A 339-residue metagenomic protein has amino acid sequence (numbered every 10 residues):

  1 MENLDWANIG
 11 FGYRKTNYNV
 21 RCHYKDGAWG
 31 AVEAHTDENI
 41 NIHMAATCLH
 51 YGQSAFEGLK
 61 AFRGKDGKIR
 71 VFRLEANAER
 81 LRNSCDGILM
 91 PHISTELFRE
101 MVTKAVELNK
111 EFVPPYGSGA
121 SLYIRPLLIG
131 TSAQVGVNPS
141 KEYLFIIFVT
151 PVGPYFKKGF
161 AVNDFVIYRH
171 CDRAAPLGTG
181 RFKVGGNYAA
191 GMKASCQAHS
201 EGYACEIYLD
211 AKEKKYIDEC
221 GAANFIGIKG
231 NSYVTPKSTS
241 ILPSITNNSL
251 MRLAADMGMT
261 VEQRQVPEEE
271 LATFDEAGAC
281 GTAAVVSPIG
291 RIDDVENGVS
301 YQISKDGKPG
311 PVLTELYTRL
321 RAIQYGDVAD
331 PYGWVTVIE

Functional and structural regions predicted by a protein language model:
M1-A105, L127, Q134-E339: Helix-start/capping segments and mature chain N-termini
V113-P114, V137: Short boundary motifs at domain starts and secondary-structure transition points
P114-G119, A329-G333: Short glycine-rich, low-complexity/disordered patches
P115-I129: Extended, Lys/Arg-enriched charged tracts that mediate electrostatic binding to polyanionic substrates
